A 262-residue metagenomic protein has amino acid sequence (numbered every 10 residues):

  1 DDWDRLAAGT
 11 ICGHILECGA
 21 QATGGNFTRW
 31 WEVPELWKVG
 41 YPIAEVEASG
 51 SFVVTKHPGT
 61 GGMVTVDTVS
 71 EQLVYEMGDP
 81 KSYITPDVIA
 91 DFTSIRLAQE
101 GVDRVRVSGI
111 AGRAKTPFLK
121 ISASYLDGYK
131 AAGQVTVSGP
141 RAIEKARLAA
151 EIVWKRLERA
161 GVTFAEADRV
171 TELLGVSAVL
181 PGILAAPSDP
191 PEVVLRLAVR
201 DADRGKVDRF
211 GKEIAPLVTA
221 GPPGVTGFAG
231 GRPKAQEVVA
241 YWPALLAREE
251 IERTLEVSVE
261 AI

Functional and structural regions predicted by a protein language model:
D1: Glycine-rich phosphate/pyrophosphate-binding loop regions near the starts of catalytic domains
D4-A114, S122-Y125, K130, Q134: A conserved active-site cap/scaffold subdomain adjacent to cofactor or substrate pockets
G109-I262: C-terminal non-catalytic interaction/assembly regions of soluble proteins
